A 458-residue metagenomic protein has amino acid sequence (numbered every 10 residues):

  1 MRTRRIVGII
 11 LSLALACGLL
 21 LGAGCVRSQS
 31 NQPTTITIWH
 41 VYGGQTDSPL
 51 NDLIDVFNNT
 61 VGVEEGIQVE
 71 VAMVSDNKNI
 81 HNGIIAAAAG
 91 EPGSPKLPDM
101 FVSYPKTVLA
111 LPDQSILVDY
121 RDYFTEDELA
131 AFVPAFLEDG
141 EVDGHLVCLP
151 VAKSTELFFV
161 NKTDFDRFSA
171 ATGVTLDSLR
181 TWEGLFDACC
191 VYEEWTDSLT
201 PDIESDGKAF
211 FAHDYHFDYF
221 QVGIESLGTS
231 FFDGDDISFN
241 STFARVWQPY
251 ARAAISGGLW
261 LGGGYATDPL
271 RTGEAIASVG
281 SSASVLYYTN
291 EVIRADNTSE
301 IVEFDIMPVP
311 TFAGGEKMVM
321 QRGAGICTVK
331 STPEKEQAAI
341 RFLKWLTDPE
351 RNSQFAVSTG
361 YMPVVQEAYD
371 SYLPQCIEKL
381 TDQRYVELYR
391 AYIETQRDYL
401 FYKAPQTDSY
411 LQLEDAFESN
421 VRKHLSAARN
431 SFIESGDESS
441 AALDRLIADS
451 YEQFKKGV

Functional and structural regions predicted by a protein language model:
Q32-G44, G66-M73, D99-M100, F211: Short, well-ordered beta-strand elements
V63-A135, R167-S169, I276-A277, A295-T298: Extracytoplasmic "Venus flytrap"/periplasmic binding protein-like
A89, I255-G258, A295-E367: Extracytoplasmic/periplasmic substrate-recognition and gating elements
V102-L157, F186, P201-E204, I301-P310: Hinge/lid segment of periplasmic solute-binding proteins
R121-F132, V174-S178, I203-E204, A209-F210 (+4 more regions): Short, solvent-exposed loop/beta-turn-alpha elements that line the ligand-binding surface or hinge of extracytoplasmic
D143-V151, E156, E183-D236, A275-A277: Extracytoplasmic/periplasmic solute-binding protein
F186-E193, D233-G264, F304, V309: Glycine-centered hinge/linker elements that transmit conformational signals in sensory and ligand-binding systems
I393-V458: Conserved C-terminal helix/tail region of periplasmic/extracytoplasmic solute-binding proteins
